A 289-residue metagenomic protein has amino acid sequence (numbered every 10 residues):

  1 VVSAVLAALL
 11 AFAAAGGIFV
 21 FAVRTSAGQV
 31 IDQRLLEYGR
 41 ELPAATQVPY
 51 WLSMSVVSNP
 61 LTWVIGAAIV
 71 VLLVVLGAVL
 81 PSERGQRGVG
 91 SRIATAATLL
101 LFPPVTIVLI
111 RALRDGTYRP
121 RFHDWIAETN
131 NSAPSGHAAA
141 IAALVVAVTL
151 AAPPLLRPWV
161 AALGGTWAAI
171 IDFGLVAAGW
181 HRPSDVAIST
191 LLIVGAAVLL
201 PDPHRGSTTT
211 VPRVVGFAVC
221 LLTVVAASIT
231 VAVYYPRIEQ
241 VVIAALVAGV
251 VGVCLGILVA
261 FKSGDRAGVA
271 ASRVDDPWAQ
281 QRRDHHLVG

Functional and structural regions predicted by a protein language model:
V1, P43, W51-V56, E83-S91 (+4 more regions): Membrane-helix interfacial "entry" motifs
V1-A67, I110-I126, L258-G289: N-terminal transmembrane-helix/juxtamembrane module of multi-pass inner/ER membrane proteins
S3-G16, L100-T106, G165, V219-V225: Alpha-helical transmembrane segments
L6-A7, L73-T106, A161: Interfacial segments of alpha-helical transmembrane regions
G16, A97-T117, P158-L175: Small-polar-interrupted transmembrane alpha-helices in polytopic inner-membrane proteins
A27, S82-Q86, D115-H123, W180 (+3 more regions): Transmembrane helix-loop junctions in multipass membrane proteins, especially transporters and channels
S55-P81, A140-V146, L150: Hydrophobic alpha-helical transmembrane segments
W125-I257, F261, G268: Membrane-embedded catalytic cores of phosphoryl/pyrophosphoryl-handling enzymes
